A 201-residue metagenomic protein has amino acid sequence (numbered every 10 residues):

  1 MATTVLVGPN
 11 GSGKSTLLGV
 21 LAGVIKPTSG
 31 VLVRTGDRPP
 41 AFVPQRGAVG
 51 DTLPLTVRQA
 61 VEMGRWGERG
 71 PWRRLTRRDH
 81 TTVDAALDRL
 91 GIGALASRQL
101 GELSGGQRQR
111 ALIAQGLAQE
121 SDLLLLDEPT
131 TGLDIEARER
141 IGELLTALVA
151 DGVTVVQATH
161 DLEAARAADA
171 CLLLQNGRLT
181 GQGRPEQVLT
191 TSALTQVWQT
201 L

Functional and structural regions predicted by a protein language model:
A22: Helix-to-loop junction immediately C-terminal to a conserved catalytic motif
R77-L95: Conserved ABC ATPase "signature" region
Q99-L103, Q107: Conserved ABC ATPase signature
G116-L117: ABC ATPase C-loop
E120: Conserved catalytic motifs of ABC-family nucleotide-binding domains
L124-E128: Catalytic Walker B motif of ABC-type/P-loop ATPase nucleotide-binding domains
I135-A137: Helix N-cap at the start of a conserved alpha-helix in ABC-type nucleotide-binding domains
A168-R184: H-loop (His-switch) and adjacent beta-strand-loop-beta switch element of ABC-type ATPase nucleotide-binding domains
